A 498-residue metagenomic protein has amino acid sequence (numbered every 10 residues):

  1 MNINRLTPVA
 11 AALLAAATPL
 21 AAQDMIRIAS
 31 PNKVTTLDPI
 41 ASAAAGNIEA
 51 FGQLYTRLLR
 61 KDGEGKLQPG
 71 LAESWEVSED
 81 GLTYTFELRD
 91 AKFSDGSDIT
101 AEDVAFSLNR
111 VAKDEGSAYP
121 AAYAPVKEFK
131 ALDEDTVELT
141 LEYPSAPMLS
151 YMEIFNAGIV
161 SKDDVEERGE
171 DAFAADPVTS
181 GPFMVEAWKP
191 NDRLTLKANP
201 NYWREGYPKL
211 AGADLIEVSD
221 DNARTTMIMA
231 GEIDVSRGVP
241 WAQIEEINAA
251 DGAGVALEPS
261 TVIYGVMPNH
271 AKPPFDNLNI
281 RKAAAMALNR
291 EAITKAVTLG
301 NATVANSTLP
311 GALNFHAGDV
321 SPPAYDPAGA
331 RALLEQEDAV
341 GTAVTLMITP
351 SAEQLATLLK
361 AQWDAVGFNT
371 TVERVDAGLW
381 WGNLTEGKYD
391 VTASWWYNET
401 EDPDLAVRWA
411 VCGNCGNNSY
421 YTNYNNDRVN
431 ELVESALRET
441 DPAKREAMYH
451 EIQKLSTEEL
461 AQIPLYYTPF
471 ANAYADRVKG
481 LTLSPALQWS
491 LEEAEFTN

Functional and structural regions predicted by a protein language model:
I28, P190, N314, L334-E399 (+3 more regions): Ligand/substrate-recognition segments at binding pockets and active sites
A29-E79, N109, V178, Q488: N-terminal lobe/hinge region of extracytoplasmic solute-binding protein
K66, I154-P208, G212, P327-A328 (+1 more regions): Gly/Pro-rich hinge or "lid" segments in bacterial periplasmic/extracellular proteins
P120-D164: Surface-exposed binding/hinge segments that line and control ligand-binding clefts or catalytic entry sites
P200-E246, N369: Ligand-site clamp/hinge motif
N279, N369-W380, T385, R408-D476 (+1 more regions): Extracytoplasmic/peripheral linker and loop segments enriched in polar/acidic and small residues with frequent Thr/Pro
L299, T303-Q336, Q354: Structural transition elements
N472-N498: Long beta-strand-rich cores associated with HINT superfamily self-processing modules
